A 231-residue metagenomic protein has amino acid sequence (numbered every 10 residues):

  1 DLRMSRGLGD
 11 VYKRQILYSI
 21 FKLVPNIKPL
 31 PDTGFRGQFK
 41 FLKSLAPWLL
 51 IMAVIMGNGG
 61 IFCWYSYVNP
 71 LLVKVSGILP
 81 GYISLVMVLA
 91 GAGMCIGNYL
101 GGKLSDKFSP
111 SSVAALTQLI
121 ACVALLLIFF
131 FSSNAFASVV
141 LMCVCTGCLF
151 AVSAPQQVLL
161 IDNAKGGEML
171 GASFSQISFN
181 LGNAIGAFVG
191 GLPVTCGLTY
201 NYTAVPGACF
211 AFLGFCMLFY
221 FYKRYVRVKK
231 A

Functional and structural regions predicted by a protein language model:
D1-Y12: Single conserved hydrophobic/aromatic residue that forms the stacking wall/gate of nucleotide- or nucleobase-binding
K13-P29, M217-F221: C-terminal membrane-cytosol helix-exit motif in multi-pass small-molecule transporters
I20-I51: Juxtamembrane intracellular "pre-TM" segments in multi-pass secondary transporters
A46-V88, A92: Extracytoplasmic gate region of multi-pass secondary transporters
P80-V88, M169-S173, A204: Small-residue hotspots at the loop-to-helix junctions and early N-terminal turns of transmembrane alpha-helices
G97-S109, V194-T195: Helix-to-loop junctions at the C-terminal end of transmembrane segments in multipass secondary transporters
S111-Q156: C-terminal transmembrane helical hairpin of 12-TM major facilitator-type secondary transporters
N163-Y200, G207: A late C-terminal transmembrane helix in Major Facilitator Superfamily
